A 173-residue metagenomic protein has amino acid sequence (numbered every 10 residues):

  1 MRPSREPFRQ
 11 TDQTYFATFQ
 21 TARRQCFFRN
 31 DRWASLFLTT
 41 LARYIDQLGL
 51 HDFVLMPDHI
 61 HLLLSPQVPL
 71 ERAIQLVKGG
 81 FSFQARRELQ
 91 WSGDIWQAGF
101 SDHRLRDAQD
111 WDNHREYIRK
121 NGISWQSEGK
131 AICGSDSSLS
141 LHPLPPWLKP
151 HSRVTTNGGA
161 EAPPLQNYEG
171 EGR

Functional and structural regions predicted by a protein language model:
M1-R173: Short catalytic/metal-binding and nucleic-acid-binding patches
